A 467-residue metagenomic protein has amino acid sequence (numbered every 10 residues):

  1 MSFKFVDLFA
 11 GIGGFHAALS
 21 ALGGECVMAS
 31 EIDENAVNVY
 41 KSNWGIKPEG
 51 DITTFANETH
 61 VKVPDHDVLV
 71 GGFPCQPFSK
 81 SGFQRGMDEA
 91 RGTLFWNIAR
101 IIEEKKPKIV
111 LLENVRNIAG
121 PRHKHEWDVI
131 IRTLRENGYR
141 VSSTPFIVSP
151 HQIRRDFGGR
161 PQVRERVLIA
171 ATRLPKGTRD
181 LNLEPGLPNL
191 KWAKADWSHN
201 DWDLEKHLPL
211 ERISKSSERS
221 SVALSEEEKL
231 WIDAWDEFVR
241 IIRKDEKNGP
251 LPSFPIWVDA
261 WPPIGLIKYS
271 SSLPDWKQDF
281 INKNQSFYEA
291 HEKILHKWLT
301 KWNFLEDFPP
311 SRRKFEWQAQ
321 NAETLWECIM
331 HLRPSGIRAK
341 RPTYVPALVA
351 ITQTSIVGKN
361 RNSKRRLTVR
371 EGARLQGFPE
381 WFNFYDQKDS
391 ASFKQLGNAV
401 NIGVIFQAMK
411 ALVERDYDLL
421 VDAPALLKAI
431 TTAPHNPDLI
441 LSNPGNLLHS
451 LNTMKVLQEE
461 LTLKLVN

Functional and structural regions predicted by a protein language model:
F5-F15, L19, I52, V63-G82 (+5 more regions): Conserved proline-anchored active-site loop of SAM-dependent methyltransferases that bridges a beta-strand
G13, P74-Q76, R116-N117, I153 (+4 more regions): Short, solvent-exposed loop/turn segments at secondary-structure junctions
S20, V37-K41, I131, R135: Class I S-adenosyl-L-methionine
C26-M28: Short beta-strand element of Class I
D33: Conserved SAM/SAH-binding beta-strand->alpha-helix loop
V37-V61: S-adenosyl-L-methionine
E58-H66, S81-I329: Class I S-adenosyl-L-methionine
R240-N467: C-terminal target-recognition/interaction regions appended to catalytic cores
